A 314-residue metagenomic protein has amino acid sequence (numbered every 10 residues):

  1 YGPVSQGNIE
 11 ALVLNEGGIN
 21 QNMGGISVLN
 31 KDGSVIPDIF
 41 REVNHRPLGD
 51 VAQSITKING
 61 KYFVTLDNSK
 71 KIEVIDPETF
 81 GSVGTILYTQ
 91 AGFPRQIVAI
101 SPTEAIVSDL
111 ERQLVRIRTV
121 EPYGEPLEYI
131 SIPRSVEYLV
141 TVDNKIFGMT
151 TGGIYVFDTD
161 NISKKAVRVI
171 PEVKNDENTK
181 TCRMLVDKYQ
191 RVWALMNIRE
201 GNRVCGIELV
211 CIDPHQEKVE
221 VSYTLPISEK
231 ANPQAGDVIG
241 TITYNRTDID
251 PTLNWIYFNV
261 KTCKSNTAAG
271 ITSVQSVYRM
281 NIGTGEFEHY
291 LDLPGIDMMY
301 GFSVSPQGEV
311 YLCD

Functional and structural regions predicted by a protein language model:
Y1-A11: Bacterial Sec-dependent N-terminal signal peptides
N8-I9, N59-K61, P102-T103, D143-N144 (+3 more regions): Short coil/turn segments that connect the beta-strands within blades of beta-propeller domains
A11-Q21, V64-N68, I106-E111, F147-G152 (+3 more regions): Conserved beta-strand positions in repeat-built beta-propeller and related beta-rich domains
N20-S27, K71-V74, Q113-R116, G153-D158 (+2 more regions): Structural motif
K31-D32, D76-F80, R118-P122, D158-I162 (+2 more regions): Short loop/turn segments that connect beta-strands within beta-propeller blades
E42-L48, T85-Q90, E128-P133, V169-E177 (+2 more regions): Surface loop/turn motifs at the tips and blade-to-blade linkers of beta-strand repeat domains
G49-S54, G92-I100, R134-D143, D176-D187 (+2 more regions): Repeated scaffold domains used in trafficking and secretory/extracellular systems, primarily beta-propellers
D237-M280, M299-S303: Loop/turn-rich, solvent-exposed surfaces of beta-rich toroidal or solenoidal domains
